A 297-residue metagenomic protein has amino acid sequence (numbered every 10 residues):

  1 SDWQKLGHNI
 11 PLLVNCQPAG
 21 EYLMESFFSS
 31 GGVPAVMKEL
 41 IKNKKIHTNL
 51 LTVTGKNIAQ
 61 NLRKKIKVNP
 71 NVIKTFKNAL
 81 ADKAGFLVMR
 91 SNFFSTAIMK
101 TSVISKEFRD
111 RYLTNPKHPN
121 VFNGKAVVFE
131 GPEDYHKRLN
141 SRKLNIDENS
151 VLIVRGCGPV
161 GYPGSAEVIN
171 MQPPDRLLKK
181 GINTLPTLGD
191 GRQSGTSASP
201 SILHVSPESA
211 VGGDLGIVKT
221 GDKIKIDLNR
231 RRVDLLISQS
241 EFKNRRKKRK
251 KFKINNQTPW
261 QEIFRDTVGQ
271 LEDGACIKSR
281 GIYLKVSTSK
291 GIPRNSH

Functional and structural regions predicted by a protein language model:
S1-E208, G213-H297: Catalytic or ion-coupling anion/metal-binding cores of large enzyme and transporter domains
